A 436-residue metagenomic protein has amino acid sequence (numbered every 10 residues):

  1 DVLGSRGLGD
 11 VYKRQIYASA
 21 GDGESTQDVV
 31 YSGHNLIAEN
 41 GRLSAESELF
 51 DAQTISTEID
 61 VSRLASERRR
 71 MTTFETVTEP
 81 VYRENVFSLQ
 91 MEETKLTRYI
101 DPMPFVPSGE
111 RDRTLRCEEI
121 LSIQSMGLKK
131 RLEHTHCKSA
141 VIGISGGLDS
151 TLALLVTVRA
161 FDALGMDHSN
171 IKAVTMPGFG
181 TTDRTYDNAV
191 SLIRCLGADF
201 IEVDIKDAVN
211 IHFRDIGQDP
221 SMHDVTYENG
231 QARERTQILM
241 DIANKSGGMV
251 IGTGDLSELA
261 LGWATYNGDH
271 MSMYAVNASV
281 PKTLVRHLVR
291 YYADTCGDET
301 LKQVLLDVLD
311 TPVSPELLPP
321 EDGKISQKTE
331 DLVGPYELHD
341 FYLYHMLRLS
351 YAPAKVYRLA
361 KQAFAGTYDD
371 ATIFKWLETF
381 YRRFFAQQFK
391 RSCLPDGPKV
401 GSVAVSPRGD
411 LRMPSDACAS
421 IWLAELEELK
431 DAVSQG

Functional and structural regions predicted by a protein language model:
D1-Y12: Single conserved hydrophobic/aromatic residue that forms the stacking wall/gate of nucleotide- or nucleobase-binding
L8, S32, H168-N170: A structure-centric signal for secondary-structure junctions around beta-strands
K13, D22-S25, E39-R42, E46-S47 (+3 more regions): ATP/NTP-dependent adenylation/nucleotidyl-transfer catalytic domains that generate, transfer, or process NMP-activated
S19: Polyanion-binding loop/helix "lid" in catalytic or ligand-binding cores
S25-Y31: Short loop/turn motifs at secondary-structure junctions and domain boundaries
D28, S56-D60: Beta-solenoid/beta-rich acyl/carboxylate-transfer cores
S32-G33, A140: Short loop/turn microsegments at loop-to-beta-strand junctions
G33-I37, T54-T57: Short beta-strand scaffold segments in enzyme catalytic cores
